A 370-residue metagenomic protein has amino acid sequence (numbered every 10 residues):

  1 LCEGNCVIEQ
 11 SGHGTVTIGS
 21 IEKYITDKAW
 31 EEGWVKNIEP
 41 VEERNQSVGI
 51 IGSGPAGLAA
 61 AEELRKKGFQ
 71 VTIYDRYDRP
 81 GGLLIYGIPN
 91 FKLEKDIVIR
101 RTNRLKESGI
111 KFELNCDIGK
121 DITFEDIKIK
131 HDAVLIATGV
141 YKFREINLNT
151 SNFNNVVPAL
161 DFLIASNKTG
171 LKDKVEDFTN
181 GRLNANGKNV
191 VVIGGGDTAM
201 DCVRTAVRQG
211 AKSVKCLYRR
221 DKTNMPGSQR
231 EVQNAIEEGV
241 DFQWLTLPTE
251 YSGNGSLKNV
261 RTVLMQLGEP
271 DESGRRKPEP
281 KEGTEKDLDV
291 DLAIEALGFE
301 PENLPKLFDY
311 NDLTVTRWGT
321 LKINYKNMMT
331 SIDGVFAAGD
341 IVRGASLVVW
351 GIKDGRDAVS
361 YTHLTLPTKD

Functional and structural regions predicted by a protein language model:
L1-N37, K106, L114, D126-K174: Glycine/serine-rich phosphate-binding loop and adjoining beta1-alpha1 elements at the start of nucleotide-handling
Q10, G14-G19, I50-I118, R144-S151 (+4 more regions): Beta1-alpha1 glycine-rich phosphate/pyrophosphate-binding loop at the start of Rossmann-like nucleotide-binding domains
E32-V48: Long, charged amphipathic helices and adjacent flexible linkers at domain junctions
N45-S53, N189-I193: Beta1/beta-strand and adjacent pyrophosphate-binding region of the FAD-binding site in flavoprotein oxidoreductases
F112-D126, P248, N254-L257, R261-D289: A structured beta-alpha segment of the ubiquitous adenosine-cofactor-binding alpha/beta core
N152-G187, D271-A345: FAD-site-proximal beta/loop scaffold in flavoenzymes
I341-Y361: A conserved FAD-binding loop/helix module that cradles the flavin
T362-T368: Conserved small/polar residues in nucleotide/adenosyl-binding loops
